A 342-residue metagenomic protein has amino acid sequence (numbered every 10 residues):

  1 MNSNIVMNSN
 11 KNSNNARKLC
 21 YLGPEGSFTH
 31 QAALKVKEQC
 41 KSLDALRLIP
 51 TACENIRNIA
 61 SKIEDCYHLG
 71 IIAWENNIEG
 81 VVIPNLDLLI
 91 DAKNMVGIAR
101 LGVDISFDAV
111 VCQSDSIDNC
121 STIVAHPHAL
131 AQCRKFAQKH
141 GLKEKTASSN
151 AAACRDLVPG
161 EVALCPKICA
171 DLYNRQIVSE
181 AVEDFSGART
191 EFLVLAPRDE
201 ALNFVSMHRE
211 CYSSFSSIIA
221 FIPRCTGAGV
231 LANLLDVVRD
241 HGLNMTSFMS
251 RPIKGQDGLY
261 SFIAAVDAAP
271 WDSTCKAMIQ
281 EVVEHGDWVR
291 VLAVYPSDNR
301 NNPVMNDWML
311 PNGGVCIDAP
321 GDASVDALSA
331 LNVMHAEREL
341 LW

Functional and structural regions predicted by a protein language model:
M1-W342: Domain-level signature for soluble enzymes in the chorismate/prephenate branch of the shikimate pathway
